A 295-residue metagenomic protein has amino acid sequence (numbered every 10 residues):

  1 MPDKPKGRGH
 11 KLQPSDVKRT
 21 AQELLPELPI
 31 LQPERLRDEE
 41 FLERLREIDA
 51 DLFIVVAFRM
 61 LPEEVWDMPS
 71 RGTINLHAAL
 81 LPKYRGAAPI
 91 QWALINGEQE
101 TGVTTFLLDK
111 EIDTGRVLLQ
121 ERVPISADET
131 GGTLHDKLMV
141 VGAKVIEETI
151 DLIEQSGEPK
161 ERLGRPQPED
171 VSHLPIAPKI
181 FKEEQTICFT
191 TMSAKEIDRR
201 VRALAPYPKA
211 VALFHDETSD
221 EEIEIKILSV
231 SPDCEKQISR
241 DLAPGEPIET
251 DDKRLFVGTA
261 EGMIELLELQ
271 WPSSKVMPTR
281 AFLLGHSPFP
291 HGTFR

Functional and structural regions predicted by a protein language model:
M1-P206, S273, P278-L283, P288-R295: One-carbon transfer enzymes
P2, Q185-R295: An anion-binding loop in the catalytic cleft
